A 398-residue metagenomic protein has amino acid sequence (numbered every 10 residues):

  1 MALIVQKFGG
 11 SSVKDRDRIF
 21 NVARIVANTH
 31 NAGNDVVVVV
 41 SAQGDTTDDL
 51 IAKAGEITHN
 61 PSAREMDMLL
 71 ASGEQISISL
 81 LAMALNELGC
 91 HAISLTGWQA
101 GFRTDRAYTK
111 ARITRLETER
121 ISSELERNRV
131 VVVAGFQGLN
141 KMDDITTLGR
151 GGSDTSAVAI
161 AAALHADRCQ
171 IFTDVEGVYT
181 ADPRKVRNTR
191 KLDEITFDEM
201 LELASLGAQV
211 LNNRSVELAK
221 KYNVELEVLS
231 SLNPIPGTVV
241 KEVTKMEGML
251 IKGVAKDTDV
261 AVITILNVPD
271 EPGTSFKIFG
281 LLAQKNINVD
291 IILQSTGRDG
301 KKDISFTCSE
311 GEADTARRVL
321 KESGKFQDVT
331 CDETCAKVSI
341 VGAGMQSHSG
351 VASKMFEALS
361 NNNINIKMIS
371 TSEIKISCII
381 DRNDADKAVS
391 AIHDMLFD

Functional and structural regions predicted by a protein language model:
M1-V216, T307, I380-D381: Nucleotide/pyrophosphate-binding catalytic subdomain
N34, C90, V224, I287 (+1 more regions): Short phosphate-binding/catalytic loops that engage adenosine nucleotides
S41, S231, Q294: Conserved H-loop
R168-F172, L226-V228, D290, M368: Short hydrophobic alpha-helical runs that function as membrane-insertion/retention elements
A219: Acidic-aromatic/histidine active-site loop/patch
V224-I235, T258: Active-site C-terminal subdomain of aminotransferase-like
P236-D398: A conserved regulatory-domain signal marking ACT and ACT-like small-molecule sensing domains and adjacent regulatory
